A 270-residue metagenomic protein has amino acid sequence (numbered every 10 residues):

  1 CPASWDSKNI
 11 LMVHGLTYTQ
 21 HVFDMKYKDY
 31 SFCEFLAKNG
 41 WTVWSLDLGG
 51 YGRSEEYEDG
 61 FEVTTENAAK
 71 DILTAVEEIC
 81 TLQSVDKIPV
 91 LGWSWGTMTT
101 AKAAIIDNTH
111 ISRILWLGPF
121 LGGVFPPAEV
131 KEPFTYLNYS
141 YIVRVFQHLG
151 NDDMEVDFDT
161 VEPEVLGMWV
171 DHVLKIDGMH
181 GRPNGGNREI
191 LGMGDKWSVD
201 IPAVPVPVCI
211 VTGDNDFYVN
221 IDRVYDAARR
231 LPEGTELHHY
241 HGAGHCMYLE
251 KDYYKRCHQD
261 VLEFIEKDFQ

Functional and structural regions predicted by a protein language model:
S4-W41: Short, surface-exposed "cap/lid" segments of acyl-processing enzymes
H21-V22, D47-V63: Glycine-rich "HGGG/HGxG" loop immediately N-terminal to the catalytic nucleophile of the alpha/beta-hydrolase
A69-K87: Conserved acidic catalytic loop of the alpha/beta-hydrolase fold
D86-G122: Conserved hydrolase catalytic core segment
F125-V211: Alpha/beta-hydrolase
F217-R223: Conserved alpha/beta-hydrolase "acid-adjacent" motif
L231-C246: Catalytic histidine neighborhood in serine/cysteine hydrolases with alpha/beta-hydrolase-type architecture
A243-K255: Catalytic histidine-centered segment of alpha/beta-hydrolase-like enzymes
